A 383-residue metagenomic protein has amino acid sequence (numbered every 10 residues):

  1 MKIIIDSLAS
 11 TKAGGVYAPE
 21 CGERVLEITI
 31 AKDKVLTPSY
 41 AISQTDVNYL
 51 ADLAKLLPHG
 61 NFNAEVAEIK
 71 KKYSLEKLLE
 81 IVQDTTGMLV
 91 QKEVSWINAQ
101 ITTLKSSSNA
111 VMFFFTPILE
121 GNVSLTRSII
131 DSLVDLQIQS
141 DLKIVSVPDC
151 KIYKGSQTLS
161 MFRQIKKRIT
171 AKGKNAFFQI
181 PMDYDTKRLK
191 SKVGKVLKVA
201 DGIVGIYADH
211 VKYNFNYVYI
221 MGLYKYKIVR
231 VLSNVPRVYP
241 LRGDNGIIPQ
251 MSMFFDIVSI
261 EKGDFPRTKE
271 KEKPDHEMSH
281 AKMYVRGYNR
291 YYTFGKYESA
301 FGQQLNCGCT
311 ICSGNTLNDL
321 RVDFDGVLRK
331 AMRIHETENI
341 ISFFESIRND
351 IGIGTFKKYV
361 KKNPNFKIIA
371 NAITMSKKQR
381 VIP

Functional and structural regions predicted by a protein language model:
M1-K172, A331-P383: Non-catalytic, usually N-terminal nucleic-acid engagement modules in DNA/RNA processing proteins
M1-K2, A176-L305: Glycine-rich phosphate/ribose-binding loops and adjacent secondary-structure elements that form binding surfaces
P19, D33, K174-P181, L189-V193 (+5 more regions): N-terminal, helix-rich and Lys/Arg-enriched segments in bacterial and organellar proteins
R24, R127, R163, R168 (+12 more regions): Arginine residue identity/basic-tract feature
I247-P383: C-terminal accessory extensions appended to soluble enzyme cores
